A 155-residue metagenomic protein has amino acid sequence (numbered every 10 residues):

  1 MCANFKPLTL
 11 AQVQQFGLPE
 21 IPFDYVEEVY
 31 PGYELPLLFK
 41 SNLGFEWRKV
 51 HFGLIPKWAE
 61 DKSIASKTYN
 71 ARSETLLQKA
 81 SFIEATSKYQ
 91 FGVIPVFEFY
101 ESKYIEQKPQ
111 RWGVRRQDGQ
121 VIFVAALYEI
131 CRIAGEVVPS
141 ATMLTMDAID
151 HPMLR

Functional and structural regions predicted by a protein language model:
M1-R155: Short linear sequence motif anchored by a di-proline
